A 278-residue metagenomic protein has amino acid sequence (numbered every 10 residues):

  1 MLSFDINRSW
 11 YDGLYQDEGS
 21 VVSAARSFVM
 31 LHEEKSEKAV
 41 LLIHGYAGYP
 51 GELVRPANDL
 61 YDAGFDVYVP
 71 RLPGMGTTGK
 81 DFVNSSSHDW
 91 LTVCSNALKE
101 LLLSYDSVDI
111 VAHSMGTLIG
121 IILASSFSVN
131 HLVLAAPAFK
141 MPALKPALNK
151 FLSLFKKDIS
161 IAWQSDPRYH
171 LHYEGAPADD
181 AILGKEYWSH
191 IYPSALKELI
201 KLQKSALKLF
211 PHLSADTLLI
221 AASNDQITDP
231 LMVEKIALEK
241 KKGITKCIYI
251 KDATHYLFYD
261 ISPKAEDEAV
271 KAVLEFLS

Functional and structural regions predicted by a protein language model:
A25, Y192-F210: Active-site nucleophile elbow and catalytic-triad environment of alpha/beta-hydrolase enzymes
P56, A215, D229-L238: Short alpha-helix in the alpha/beta-hydrolase fold that links the catalytic acid
L60-G79: Conserved alpha/beta-hydrolase
A112-G116, G120: Gly/Ala-rich beta-loop-alpha elbow adjacent to hydrolase catalytic centers
V133-L144: Active-site nucleophile loop of the alpha/beta-hydrolase fold
L213, L219-A221, D225: Short beta-strand/loop motif that positions the catalytic acidic residue of the alpha/beta-hydrolase fold
E234, L238-Y256: Catalytic histidine neighborhood in serine/cysteine hydrolases with alpha/beta-hydrolase-type architecture
A253-E266: Catalytic histidine-centered segment of alpha/beta-hydrolase-like enzymes
